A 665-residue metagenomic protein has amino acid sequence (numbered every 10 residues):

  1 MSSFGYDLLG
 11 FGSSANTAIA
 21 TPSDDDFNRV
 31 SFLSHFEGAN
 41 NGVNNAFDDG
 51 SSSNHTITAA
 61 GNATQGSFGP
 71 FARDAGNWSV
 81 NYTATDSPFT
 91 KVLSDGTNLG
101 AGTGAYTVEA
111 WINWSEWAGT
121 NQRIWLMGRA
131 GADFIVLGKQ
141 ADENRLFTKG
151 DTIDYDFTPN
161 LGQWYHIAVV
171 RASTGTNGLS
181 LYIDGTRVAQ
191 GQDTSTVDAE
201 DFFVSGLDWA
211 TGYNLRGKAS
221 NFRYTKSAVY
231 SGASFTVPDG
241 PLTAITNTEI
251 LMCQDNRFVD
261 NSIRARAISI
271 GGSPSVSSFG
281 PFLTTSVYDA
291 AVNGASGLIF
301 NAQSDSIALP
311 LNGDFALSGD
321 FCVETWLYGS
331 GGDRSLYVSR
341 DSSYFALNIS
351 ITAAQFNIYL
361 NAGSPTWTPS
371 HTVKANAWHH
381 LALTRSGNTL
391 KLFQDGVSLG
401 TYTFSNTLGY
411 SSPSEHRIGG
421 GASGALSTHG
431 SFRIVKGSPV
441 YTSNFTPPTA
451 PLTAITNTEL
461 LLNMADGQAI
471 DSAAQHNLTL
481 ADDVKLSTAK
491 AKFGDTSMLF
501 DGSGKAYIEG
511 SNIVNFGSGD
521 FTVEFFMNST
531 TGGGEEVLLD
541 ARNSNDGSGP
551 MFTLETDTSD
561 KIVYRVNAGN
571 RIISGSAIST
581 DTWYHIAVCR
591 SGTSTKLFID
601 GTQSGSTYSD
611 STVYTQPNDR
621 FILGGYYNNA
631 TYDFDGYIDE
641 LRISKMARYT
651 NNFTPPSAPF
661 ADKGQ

Functional and structural regions predicted by a protein language model:
M1-T85, N221, S234-S304, G430-S431 (+2 more regions): Extracytoplasmic low-complexity segments
S3-L9, S31-N40, A75, A105-E116 (+12 more regions): Extracellular, beta-strand-rich glycan-interacting domains
I19-D25, N81-Y106, T152-T158, D208-T211 (+9 more regions): Short surface loop/edge beta-strand patches of beta-sandwich-type extracellular domains that form ligand-contact sites
V43, D86-R145, S173-G178, Y213 (+9 more regions): Extracellular glycan-recognition modules
T85, F147-D154, D198-A219, N312 (+5 more regions): Extracellular glycan-interaction patches encoded by glycine-rich segments
L126-F134, I183-V188, P241-T243, V338-F345 (+4 more regions): Short edge-strand/loop segments of extracellular domains
R145-H166, N357-H380, V563-H585: Short, aromatic/His-centered strand-loop micro-motif at the edge of beta-sheets
I183-F203, F235-G240, Q394-E415, I599-R620: Short, solvent-exposed beta-strand-to-loop segments that form ligand-recognition rims of beta-rich domains
